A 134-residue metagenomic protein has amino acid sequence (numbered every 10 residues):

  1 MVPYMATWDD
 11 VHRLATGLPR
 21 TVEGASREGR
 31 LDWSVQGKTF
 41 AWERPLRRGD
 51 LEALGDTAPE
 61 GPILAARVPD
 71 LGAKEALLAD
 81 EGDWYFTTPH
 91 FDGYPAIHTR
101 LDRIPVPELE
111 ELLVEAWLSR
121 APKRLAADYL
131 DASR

Functional and structural regions predicted by a protein language model:
M1-R134: Charge-dense, helix-prone N-terminal extensions
